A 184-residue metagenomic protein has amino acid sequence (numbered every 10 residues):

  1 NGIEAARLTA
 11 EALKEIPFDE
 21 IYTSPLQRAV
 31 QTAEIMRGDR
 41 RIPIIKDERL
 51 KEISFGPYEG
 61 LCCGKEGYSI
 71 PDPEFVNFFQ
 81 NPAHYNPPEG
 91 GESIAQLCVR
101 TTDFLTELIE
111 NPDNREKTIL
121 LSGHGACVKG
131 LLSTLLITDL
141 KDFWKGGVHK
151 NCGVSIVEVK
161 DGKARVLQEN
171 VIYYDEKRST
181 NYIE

Functional and structural regions predicted by a protein language model:
N1-I35, P87-T102: Loop-to-helix element that buttresses phosphate recognition and phosphoryl-transfer chemistry
K14, G38, I109-D113: Residue-level signal for alpha-helix termini/capping positions
I16-R49, Q80, E158-E184: Conserved histidine-centered catalytic loops in small-molecule metabolism enzymes
Y22, E116-G123: Beta-strand elements within well-structured catalytic alpha/beta cores of enzymes that handle phosphate/sulfate esters
I35, G130-T134: Active-site signature of alpha/beta-hydrolase-fold catalytic machinery across serine- and Asp/Cys-nucleophile hydrolases
G38-T102, E158, Q168, E184: Phosphate-handling substructures
I53-G67, E110, N114-K117, S133-E184: Acidic, low-complexity terminal tails and accessory targeting/binding regions of phosphate-metabolizing enzymes
G125-K129, R165: GST superfamily/GST-like fold recognition
